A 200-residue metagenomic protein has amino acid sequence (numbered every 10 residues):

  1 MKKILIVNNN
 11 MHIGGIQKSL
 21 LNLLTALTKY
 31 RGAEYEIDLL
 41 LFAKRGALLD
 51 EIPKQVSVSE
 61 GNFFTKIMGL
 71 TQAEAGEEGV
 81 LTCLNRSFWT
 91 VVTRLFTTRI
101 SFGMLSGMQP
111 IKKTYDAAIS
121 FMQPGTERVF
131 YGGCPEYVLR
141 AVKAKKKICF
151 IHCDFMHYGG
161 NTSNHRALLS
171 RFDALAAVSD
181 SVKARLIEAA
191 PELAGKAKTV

Functional and structural regions predicted by a protein language model:
M1-L5: Extreme N-terminal starter segment of soluble prokaryotic enzymes
I6-I13, A26, Y30-T98: N-terminal strand-loop element at the rim of the active site of nucleotide-sugar-dependent glycosyltransferases
V7-N22, T126-R128: A short, glycine/small-residue-rich beta-strand->loop->alpha-helix junction that serves as a flexible
I16, F121, A177-S179: Replace "coordinates the UDP/GDP/TDP-sugar" with "coordinates nucleotide-activated sugar donors
T82, T90-T97, S106-F130: Short N-terminal targeting/anchoring amphipathic segment
K112, V138-A144, R166-R171, P191-E192: Short, conserved loop/helix-junction motifs that constitute active-site signature segments in enzyme catalytic cores
F130, C134-P135, I148-A167: Nucleotide-sugar donor phosphate/pyrophosphate-binding loop at the beta->alpha transition of glycosyltransferases
K146-H152, M156, S170-E188, E192-V200: Donor nucleotide-sugar binding/catalytic pocket of nucleotide-sugar-dependent glycosyltransferases
